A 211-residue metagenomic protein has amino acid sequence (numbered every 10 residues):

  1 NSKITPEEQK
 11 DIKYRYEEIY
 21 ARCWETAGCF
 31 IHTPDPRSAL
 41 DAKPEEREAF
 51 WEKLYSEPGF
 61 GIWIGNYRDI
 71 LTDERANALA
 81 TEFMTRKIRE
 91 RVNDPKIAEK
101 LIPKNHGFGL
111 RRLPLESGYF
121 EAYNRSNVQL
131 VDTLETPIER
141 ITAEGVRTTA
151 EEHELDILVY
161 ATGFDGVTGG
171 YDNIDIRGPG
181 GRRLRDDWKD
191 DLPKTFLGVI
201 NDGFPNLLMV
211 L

Functional and structural regions predicted by a protein language model:
N1-L211: N-terminal FAD-binding dinucleotide-binding subdomain shared by FAD-dependent oxidases/monooxygenases
